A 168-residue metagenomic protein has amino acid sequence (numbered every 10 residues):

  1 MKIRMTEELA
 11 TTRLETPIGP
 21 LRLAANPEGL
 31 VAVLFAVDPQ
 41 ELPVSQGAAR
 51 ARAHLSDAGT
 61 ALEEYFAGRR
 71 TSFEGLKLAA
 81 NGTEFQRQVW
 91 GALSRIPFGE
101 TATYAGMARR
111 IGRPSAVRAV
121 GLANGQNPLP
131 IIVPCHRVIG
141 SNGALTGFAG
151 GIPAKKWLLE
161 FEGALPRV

Functional and structural regions predicted by a protein language model:
M1-S115, F161-V168: Basic nucleic-acid-binding alpha-helical/helix-turn surface characteristic of O6-alkylguanine DNA
T60, G121, K156: Active-site phosphate/pyrophosphate- and oxyanion-stabilizing loops and adjacent acidic/basic residues in soluble
L93, R118-Q126: Major-groove recognition helix of helix-turn-helix-like DNA-binding domains
P97, P128-I131: Histidine- and aromatic-rich ligand-binding microenvironments
I131-V138: Short Lys/Arg-enriched helix C-cap and helix-to-coil transition segments that create basic nucleic-acid-contact patches
S141-V168: …primarily DNA-binding HTH/wHTH and HhH modules…
